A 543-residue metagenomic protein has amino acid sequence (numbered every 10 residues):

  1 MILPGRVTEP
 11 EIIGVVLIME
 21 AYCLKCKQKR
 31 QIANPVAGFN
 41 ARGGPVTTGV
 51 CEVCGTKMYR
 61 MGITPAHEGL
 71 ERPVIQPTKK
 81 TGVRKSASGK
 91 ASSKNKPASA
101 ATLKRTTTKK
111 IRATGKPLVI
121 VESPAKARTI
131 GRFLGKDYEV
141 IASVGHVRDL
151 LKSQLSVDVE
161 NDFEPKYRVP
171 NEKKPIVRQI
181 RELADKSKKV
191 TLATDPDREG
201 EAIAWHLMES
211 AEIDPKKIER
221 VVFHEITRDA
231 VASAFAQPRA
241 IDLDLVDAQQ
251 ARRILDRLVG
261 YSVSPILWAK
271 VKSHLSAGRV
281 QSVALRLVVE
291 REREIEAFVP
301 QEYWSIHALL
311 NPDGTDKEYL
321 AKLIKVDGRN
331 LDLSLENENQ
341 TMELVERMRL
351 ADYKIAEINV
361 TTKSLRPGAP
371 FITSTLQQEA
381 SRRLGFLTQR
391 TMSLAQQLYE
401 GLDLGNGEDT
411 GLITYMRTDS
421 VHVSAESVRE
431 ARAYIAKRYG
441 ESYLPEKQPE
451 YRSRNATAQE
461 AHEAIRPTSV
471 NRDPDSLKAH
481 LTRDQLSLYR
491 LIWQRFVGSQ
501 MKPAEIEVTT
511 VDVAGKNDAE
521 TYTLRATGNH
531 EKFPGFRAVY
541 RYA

Functional and structural regions predicted by a protein language model:
A21-L24, V50-E52: Cys/His/Pro-rich metal-binding microdomains
Q31-I32, Y59: Short functional micro-motifs and their immediate structural scaffolds
V36-T48: Short linker/helix segments within small regulatory modules
V50-E71: Short metal-binding segments enriched for Cys and/or His
R84-K85, G89-Q250, D332-E336, M342: Intrinsically disordered, low-complexity regulatory segments
E139, R148-V169, A277-E400, A433-S442 (+3 more regions): Long, highly charged, low-complexity internal segments
I226-L310, E357-S364: C-terminal or mid-to-C-terminal helical accessory/interaction module adjacent to the motor/catalytic core
